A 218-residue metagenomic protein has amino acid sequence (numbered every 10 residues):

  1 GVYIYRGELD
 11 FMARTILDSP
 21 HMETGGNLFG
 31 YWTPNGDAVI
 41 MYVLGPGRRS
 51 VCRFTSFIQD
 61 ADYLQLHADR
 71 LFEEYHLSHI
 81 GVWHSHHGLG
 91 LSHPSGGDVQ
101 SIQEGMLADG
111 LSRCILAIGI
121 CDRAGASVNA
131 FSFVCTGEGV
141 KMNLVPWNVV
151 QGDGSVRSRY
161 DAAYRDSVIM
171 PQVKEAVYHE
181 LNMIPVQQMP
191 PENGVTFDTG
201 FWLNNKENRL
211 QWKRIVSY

Functional and structural regions predicted by a protein language model:
G1-I80, G88-S217: Conserved beta-strand-loop surface patch within small alpha/beta domains used for substrate/adaptor or ligand engagement
